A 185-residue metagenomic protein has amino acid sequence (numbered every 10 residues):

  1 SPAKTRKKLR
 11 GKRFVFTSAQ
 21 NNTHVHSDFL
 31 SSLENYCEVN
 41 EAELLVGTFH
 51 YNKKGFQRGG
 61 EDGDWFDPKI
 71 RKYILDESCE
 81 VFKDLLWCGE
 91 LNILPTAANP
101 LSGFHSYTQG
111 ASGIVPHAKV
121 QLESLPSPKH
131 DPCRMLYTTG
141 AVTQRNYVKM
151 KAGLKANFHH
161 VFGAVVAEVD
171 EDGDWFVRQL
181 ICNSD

Functional and structural regions predicted by a protein language model:
S1-D185: Extended recognition/assembly regions associated with phosphoester-bond processing machinery
